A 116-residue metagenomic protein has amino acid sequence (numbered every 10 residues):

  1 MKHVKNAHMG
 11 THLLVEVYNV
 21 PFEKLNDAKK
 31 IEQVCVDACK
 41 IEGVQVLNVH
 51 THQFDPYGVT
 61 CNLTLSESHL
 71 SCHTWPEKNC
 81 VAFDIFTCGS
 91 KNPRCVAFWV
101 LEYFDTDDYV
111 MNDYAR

Functional and structural regions predicted by a protein language model:
M1-R116: Polybasic/polar functional segments that serve as interface/processing modules
